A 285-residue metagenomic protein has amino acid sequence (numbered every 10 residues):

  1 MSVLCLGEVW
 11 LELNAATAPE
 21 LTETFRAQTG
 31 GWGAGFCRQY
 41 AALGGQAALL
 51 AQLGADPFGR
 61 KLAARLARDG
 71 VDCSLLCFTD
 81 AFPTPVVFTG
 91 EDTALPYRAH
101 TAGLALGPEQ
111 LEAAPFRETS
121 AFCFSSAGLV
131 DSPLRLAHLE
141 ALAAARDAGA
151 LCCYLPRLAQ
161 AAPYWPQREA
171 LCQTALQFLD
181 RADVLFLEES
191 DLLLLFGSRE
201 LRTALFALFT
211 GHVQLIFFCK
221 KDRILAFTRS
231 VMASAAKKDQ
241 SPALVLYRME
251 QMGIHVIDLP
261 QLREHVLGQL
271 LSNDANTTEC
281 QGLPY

Functional and structural regions predicted by a protein language model:
M1-V71, R263, L267-Y285: Glycine-rich phosphate/adenosyl-contacting loop at the front of the ribokinase-like
S2-L4, S120-A121, V184, L215: Structural motif
Q46-S126, T278-Y285: Conserved N-terminal subdomain of the carbohydrate kinase-like
A47, C73, C152-Y154, F186: Hydrophobic beta-strand scaffold residues
G128, L158-Q160, D191: Active-site-proximal loop/turn and secondary-structure-junction residues that shape catalytic pockets, frequently
A137-A148, Q173-R181: Catalytic-core regions built around general acid/base machinery
A162-S230, P260: Conserved phosphate/ATP/ADP-binding segment of small-molecule kinases
G211-L215, R229-Y285: Conserved post-catalytic alpha-helical subdomain immediately downstream of the catalytic base and nucleotide-binding
